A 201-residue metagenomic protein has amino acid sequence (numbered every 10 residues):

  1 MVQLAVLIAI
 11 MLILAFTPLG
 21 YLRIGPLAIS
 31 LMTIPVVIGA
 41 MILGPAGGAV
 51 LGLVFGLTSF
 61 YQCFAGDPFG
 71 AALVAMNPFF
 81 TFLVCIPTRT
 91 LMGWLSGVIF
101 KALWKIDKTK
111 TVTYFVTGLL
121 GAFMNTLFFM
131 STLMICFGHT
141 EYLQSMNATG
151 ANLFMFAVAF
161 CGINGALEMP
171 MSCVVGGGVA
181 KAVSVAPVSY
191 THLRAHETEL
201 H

Functional and structural regions predicted by a protein language model:
M1-V50, V54: Hydrophobic transmembrane alpha-helices
I10, L14, P18, T58 (+11 more regions): Alpha-helical membrane-inserting segments
A15-A28, L53-W94, V98-I99: Interfacial aromatic-anchored transmembrane helix boundaries in multi-pass membrane proteins
L103-L127: Internal alpha-helical transmembrane segments of multi-pass membrane proteins
C136, T140-G150: Juxtamembrane/disordered regions of integral membrane proteins
A151-M171: Individual transmembrane alpha-helices with interfacial aromatic-anchor signatures
T191-T198: Conserved small/polar residues in nucleotide/adenosyl-binding loops
